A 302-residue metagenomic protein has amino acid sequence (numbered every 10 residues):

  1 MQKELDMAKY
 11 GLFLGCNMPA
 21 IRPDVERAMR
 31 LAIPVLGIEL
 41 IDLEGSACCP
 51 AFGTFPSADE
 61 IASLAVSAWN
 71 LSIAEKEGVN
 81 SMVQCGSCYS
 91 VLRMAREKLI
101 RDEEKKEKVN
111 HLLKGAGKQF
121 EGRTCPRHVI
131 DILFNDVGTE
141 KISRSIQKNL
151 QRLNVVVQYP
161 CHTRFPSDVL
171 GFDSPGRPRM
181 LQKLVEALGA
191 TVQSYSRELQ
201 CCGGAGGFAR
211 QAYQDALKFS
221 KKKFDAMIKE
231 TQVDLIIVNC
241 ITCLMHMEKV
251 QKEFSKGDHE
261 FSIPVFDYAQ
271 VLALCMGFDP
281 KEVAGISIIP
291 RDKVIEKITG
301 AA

Functional and structural regions predicted by a protein language model:
Q2-A302: Iron-sulfur cluster-binding electron-transfer modules in prokaryotic oxidoreductases
